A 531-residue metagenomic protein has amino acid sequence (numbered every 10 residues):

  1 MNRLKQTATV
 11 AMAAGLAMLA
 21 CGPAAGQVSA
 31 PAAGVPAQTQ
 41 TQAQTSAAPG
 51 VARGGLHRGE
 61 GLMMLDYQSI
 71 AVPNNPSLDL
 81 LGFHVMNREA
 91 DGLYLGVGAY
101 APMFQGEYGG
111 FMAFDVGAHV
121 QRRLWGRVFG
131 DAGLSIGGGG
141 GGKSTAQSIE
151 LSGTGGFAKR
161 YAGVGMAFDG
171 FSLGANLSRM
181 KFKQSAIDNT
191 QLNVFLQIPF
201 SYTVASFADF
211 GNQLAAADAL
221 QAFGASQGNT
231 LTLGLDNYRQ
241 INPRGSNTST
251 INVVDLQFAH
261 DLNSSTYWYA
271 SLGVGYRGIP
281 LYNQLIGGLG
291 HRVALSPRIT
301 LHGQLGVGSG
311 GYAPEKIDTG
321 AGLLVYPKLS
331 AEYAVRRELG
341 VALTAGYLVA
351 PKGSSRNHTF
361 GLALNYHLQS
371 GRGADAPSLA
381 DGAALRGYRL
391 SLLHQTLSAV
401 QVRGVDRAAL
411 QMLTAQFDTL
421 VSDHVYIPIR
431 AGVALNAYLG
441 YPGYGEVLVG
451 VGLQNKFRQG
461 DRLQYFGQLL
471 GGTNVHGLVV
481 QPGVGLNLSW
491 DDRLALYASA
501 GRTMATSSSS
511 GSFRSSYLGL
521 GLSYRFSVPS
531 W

Functional and structural regions predicted by a protein language model:
A52-S69, L95, G130, Q221-R239 (+3 more regions): Transmembrane beta-strand segments of Gram-negative outer membrane beta-barrel proteins
G61-M63, D79-F83, M112-A118, Q147 (+14 more regions): Hydrophobic, lipid-facing positions within transmembrane beta-strands of outer-membrane proteins
Y67-P73, A99-Q105, M112, V120 (+16 more regions): Transmembrane beta-strands of outer-membrane beta-barrel pores
S69-L80, P102-F114, L124-G126, S152-A158 (+11 more regions): Solvent-exposed loop/turn segments connecting transmembrane beta-strands in outer-membrane beta-barrel proteins
V85-E89, A118-R122, M166-F168, R179 (+11 more regions): Residue-level signature of outer-membrane beta-barrel architecture
D91-V97, W125-G130, F168-A175, Y202-F207 (+9 more regions): Repeated loop/turn-to-beta-strand initiation elements of outer-membrane beta-barrel proteins
G137-E150, T154, G163, T300-E332 (+2 more regions): Outer membrane beta-barrel transmembrane domains
D188-A216, N229-N237, R356-L379, A383-S398 (+1 more regions): Outer-membrane beta-barrel "beta-signal"
